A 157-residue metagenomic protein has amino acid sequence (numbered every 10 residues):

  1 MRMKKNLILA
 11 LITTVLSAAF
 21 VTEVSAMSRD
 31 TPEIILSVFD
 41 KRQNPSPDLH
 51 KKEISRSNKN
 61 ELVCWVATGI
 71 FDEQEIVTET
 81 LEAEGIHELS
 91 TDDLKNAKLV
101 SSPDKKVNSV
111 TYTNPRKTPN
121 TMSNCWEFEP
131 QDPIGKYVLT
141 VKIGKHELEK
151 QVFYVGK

Functional and structural regions predicted by a protein language model:
M1-R2, F20: N-terminal amphipathic/basic-hydrophobic helices that include classical n-h-c signal peptides and signal-anchor
R2-A10: Bacterial N-terminal signal peptides that target proteins for export
A10-A19: Bacterial N-terminal signal peptides
V21-S28: Boundary at the C-terminal end of the N-terminal hydrophobic targeting segment
R29-F128, L148-K150: Contiguous segments within soluble domain cores/interaction surfaces
E79-L81, L139-V141, F153-V155: "Short basic amphipathic alpha-helical interaction patches in structured regions
P133-K145: A glycine-anchored, Pro-Gly-centered beta-turn/N-cap motif
H146-K157: Short beta-strand elements
